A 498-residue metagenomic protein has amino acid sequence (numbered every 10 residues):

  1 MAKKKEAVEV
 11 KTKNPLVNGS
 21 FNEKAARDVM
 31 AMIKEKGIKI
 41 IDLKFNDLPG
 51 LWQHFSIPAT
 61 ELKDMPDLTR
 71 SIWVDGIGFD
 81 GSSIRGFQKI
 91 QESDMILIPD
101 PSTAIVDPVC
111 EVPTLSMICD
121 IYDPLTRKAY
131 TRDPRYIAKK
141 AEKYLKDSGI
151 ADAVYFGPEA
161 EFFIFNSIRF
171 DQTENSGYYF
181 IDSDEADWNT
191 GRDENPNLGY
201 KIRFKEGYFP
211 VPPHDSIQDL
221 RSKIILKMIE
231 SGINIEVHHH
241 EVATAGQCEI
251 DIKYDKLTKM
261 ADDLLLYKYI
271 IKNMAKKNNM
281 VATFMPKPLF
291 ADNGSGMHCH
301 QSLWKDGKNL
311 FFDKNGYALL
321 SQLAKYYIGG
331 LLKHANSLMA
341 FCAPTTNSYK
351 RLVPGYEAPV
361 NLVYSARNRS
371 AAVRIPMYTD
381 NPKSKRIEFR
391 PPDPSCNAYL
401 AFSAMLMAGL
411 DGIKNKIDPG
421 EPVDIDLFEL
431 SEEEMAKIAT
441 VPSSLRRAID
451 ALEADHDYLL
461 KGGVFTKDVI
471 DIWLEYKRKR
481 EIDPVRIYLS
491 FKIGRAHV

Functional and structural regions predicted by a protein language model:
A2-E236, M280, A436-H497: ATP/Mg2+-dependent ligation/transfer catalytic cores
N14, D193-L198, H240-A245, P419-V423: Short hydrophobic/aromatic-rich motifs at helix boundaries and adjacent loops
L16-G19, R27-K34, K39-I41, N46-S148 (+5 more regions): Active-site capping/gating regions of soluble enzymes
A160, E241-I250: Short, conserved phosphate-binding/catalytic loop or strand-edge motifs used in phosphoryl-/nucleotidyl-transfer
H239-E241, H298-H300, H497: Histidine-centered active-site/metal-ligand motif
L427: Phosphate-binding and adjacent anionic-ligand microenvironments
